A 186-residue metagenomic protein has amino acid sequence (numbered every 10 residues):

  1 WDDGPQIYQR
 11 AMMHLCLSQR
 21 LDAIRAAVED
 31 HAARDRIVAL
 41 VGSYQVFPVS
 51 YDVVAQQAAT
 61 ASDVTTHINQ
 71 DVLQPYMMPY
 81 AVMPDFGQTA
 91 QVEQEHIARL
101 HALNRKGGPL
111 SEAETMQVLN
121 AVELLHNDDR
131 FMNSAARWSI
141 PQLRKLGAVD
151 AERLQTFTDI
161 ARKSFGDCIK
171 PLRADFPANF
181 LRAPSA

Functional and structural regions predicted by a protein language model:
W1-A186: Long, hydrophobic alpha-helical segments that serve as membrane-spanning/inserting helices
